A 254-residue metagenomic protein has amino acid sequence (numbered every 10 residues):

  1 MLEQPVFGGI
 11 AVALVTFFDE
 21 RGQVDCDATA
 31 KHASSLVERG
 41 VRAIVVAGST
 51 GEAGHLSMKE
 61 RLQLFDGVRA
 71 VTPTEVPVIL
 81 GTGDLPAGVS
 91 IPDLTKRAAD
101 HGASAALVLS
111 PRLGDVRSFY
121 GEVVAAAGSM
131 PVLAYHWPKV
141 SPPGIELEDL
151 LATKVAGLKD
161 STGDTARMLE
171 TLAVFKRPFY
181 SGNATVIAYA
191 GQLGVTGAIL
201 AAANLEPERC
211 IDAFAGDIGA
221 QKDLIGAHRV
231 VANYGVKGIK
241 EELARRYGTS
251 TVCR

Functional and structural regions predicted by a protein language model:
L2-L147, V155: Active-site beta->alpha loop and helix N-cap motifs at the rims of alpha/beta catalytic domains
A13, E52-M58, L85, R167 (+4 more regions): Short, electropositive, low-hydrophobicity segments enriched in small/polar residues
A28, E241-R254: Flexible C-terminal active-site loop/helix
T72, A127-G128, F175, L243 (+1 more regions): A broad structural signal for alpha-helix termini and local helix breaks/kinks
E122-P131, W137-G235: Catalytic alpha/beta core domains of metabolic enzymes, predominantly
